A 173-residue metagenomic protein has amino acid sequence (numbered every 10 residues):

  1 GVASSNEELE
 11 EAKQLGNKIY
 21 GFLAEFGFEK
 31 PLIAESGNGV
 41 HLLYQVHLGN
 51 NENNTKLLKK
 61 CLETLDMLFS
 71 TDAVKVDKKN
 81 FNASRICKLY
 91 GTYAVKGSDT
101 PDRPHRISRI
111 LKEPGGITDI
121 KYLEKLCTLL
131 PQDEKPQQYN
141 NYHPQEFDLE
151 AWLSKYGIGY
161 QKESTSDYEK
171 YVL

Functional and structural regions predicted by a protein language model:
G1-E10, R85, Y93-K96, R106 (+2 more regions): DNA replication initiation on ssDNA origins
G1-N38, Q45-M67, Q132-L149, I158-Q161: Signature for HUH/AEP ssDNA processing cores
P31, V40, S84-C87, S108 (+1 more regions): A broad, low-specificity signal marking well-ordered, structured residues that form hydrophobic/aromatic
A34-G37, F81, T165-S166: A short beta-turn/loop motif at secondary-structure boundaries
H41-N50, K75-D102: Short, conserved secondary-structure transition motifs
L65-K79: Conserved His + Asp/Glu catalytic blocks
P101-E146: Long, charge-rich alpha-helical interaction segments
Y156-L173: N-terminal single-stranded DNA-binding subdomain of primase/primase-helicase replication proteins
